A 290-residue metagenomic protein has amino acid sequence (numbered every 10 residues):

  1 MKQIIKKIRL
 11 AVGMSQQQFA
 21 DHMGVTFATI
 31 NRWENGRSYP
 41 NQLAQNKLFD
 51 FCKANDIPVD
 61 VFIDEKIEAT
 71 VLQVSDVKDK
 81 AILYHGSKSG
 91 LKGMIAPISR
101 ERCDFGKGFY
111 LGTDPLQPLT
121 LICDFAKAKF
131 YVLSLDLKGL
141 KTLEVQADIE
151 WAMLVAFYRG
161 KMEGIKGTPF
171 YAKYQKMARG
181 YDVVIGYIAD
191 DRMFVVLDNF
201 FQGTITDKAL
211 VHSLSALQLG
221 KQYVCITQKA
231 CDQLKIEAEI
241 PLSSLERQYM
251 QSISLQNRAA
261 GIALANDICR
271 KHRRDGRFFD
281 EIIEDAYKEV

Functional and structural regions predicted by a protein language model:
M1-I4, A44: N-terminal positioning helix adjacent to the helix-turn-helix/winged-helix DNA-binding module
Q3-F19: Short basic helix-loop element that most often maps to the first helix and adjoining turn of HTH DNA-binding modules
G24, N41-I63: DNA major-groove recognition helix of helix-turn-helix/homeodomain DNA-binding modules
G24-P40: Recognition helix of helix-turn-helix/homeodomain-like DNA-binding domains that insert into the DNA major groove
F49, P58-D104, C123, G276-V290: ADP-ribose/NAD+-binding catalytic cleft of ART/PARP-like enzymes
K66-I67, Q73, P97-K107, T113-Q175: ADP-ribosyltransferase catalytic core
G139-V290: Active-site and NAD+-binding cores of ADP-ribose-processing enzymes
